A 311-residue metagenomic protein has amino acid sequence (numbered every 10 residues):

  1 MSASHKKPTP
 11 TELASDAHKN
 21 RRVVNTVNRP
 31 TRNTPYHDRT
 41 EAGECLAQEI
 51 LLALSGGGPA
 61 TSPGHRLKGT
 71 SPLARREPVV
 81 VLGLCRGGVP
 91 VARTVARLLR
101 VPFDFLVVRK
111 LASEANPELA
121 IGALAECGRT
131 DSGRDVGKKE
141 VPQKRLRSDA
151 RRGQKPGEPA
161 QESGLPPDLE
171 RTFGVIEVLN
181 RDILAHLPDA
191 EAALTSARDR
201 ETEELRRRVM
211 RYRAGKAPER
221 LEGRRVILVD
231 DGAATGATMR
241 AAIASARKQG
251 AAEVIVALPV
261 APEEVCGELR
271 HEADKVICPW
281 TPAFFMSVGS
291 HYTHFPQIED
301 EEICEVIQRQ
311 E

Functional and structural regions predicted by a protein language model:
S2-E311: PRPP-associated nucleotide enzymes
